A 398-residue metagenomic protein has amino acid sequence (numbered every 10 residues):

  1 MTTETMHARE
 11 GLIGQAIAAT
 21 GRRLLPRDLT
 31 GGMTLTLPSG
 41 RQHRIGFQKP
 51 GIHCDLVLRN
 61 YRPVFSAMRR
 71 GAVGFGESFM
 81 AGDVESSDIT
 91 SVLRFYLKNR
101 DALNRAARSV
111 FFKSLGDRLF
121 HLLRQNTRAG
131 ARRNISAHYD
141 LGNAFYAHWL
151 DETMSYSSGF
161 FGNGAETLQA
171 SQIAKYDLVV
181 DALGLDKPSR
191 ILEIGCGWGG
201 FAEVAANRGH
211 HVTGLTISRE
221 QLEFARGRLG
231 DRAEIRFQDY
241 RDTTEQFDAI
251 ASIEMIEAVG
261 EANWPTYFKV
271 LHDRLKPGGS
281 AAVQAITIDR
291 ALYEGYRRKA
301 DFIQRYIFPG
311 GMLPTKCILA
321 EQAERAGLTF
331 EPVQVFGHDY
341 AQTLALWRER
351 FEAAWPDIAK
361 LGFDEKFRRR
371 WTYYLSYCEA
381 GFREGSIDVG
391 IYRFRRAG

Functional and structural regions predicted by a protein language model:
M1-E166, A170-Q172, L178, L185: Feature captures hydrophobic
K187-G195: Conserved class I S-adenosyl-L-methionine
W198-G209: Conserved SAM-binding loop of SAM-dependent methyltransferases across substrates and taxa, primarily the Class I
G230-R241: Conserved SAM-binding strand-loop segment of SAM-dependent methyltransferases
R241-I250: A short acidic, Gly/Pro-enriched loop at the edge of an enzyme's catalytic core that lines a small-molecule cofactor
P265-P277: A short glycine-rich, Lys/Arg-flanked "PGG" loop and its adjoining helix->strand segment in the class I
G278-I286: Conserved beta-strand signature within the Rossmann-like core of class I S-adenosyl-L-methionine
T287-G398: Substrate-binding/catalytic lobe of Class I Rossmann-like enzymes that use SAM or dcSAM, i.e., the mid-to-C-terminal
